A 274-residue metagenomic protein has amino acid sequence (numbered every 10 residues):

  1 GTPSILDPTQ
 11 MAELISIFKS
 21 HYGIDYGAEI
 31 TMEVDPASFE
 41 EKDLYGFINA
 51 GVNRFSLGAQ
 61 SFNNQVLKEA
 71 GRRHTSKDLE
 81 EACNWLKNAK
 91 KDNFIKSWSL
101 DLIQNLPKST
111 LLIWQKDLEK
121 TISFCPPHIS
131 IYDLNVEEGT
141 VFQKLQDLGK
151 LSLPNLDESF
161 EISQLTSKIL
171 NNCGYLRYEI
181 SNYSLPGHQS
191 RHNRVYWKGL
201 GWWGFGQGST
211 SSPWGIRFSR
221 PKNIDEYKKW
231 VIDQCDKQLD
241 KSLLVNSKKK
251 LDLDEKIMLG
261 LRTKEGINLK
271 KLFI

Functional and structural regions predicted by a protein language model:
G1-F273: C-terminal scaffold of the Radical SAM
